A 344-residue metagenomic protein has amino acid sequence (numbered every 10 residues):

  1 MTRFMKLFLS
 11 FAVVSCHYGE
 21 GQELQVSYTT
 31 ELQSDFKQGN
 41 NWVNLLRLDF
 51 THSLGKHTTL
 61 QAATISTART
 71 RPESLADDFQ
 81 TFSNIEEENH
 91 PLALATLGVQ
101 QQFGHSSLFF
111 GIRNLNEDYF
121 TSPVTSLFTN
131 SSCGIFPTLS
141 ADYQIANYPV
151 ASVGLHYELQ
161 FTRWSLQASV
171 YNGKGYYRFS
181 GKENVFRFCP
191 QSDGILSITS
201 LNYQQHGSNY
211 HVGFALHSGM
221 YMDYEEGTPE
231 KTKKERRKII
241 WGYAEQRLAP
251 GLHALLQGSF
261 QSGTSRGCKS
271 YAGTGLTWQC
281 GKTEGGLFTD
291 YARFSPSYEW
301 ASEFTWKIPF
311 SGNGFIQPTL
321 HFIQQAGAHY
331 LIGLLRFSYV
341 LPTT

Functional and structural regions predicted by a protein language model:
Q22-L24, K56-L60, H105-L108, R163-A168 (+5 more regions): Repeated loop/turn-to-beta-strand initiation elements of outer-membrane beta-barrel proteins
L24-L32, A62-S66, L108-N114, A168-N172 (+6 more regions): Transmembrane beta-barrel strands of outer-membrane/channel proteins
S34, N40-L46, H90-A95, P149-V153 (+6 more regions): Residues that define the transmembrane beta-barrel architecture of outer-membrane proteins
L46-H52, L97-Q101, L155-L159, T199-Y203 (+4 more regions): Residues on the lipid-exposed face of transmembrane beta-strands in outer-membrane beta-barrel proteins
T51-G173, E284-F288, F294: Outer membrane beta-barrel
E158, W164-M222: Loop-centered beta-sheet repeat module
S169, Y203-F294: Detector for outer-membrane/organellar transmembrane beta-barrel domains, recognizing the amphipathic beta-strand
H329-T344: Outer-membrane beta-barrel "beta-signal"
